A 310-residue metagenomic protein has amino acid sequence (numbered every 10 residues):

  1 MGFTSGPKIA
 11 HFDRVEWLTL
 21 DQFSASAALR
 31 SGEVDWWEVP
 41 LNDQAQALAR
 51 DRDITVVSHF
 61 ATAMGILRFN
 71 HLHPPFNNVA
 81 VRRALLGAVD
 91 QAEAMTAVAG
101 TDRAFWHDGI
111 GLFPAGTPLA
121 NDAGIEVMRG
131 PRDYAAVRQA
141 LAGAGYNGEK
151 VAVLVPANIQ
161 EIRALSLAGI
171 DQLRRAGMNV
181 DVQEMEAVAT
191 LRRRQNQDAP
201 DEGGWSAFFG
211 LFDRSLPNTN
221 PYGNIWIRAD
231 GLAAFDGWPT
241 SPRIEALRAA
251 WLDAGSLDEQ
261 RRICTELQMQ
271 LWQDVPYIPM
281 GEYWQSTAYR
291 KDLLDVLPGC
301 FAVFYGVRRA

Functional and structural regions predicted by a protein language model:
M1-F12, L48-A61, R68-N78, P114-A135 (+3 more regions): Short, solvent-exposed loop/beta-turn-alpha elements that line the ligand-binding surface or hinge of extracytoplasmic
G2-A47, N179: Ligand-site clamp/hinge motif
V15-D21, E38, S58, V153-P156 (+1 more regions): Short beta-strand-to-loop elements that line the ligand-binding cleft of bilobed periplasmic-binding protein-like
V34-P40, D201-G210, P279: Paired acidic/hydrophobic, glycine-rich loop segments that form the ligand-binding mouth/hinge of periplasmic-binding
P40-D51, F212-N218: A ligand-binding cleft/hinge motif common to bilobed small-molecule-binding domains
L72, F76-T117, A164-L165, L271-P279: Periplasmic-binding protein-like
G87, A104-G143, I159-A164: Structural transition elements
R138-R214, G223, L257, W284-Q285: Ligand/substrate-recognition segments at binding pockets and active sites
